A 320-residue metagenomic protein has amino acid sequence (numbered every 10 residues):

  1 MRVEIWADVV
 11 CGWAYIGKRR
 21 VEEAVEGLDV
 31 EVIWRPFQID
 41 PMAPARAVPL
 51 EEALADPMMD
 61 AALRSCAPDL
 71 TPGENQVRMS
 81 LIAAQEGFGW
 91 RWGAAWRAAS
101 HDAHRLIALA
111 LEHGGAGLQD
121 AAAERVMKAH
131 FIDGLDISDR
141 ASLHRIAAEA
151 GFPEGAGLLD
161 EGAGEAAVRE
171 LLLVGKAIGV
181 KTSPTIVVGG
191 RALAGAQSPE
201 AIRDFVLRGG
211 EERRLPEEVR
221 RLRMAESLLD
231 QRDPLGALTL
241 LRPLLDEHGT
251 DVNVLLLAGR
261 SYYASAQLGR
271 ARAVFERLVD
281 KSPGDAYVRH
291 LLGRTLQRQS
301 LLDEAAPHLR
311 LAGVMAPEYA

Functional and structural regions predicted by a protein language model:
I5, V10-V25, E112, A121-R242: C-terminal cap of thioredoxin/glutaredoxin-like
Y15-A129: Structural alpha/beta surface segment adjacent to cysteine/selenocysteine redox centers across thiol/disulfide enzymes
